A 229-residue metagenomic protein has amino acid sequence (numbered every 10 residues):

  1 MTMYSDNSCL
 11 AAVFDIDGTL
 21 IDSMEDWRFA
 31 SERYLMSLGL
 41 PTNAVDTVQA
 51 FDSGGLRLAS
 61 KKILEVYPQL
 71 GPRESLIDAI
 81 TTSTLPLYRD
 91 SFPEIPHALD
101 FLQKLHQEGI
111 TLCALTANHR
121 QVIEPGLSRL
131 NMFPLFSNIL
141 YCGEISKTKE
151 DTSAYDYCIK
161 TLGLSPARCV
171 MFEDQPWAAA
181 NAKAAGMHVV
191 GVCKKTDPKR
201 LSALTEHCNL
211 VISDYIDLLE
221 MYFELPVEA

Functional and structural regions predicted by a protein language model:
M1-L10, Q103-H106, H119-A229: Asp-based, Mg2+/Mn2+-dependent phosphohydrolase catalytic module
Y4-F101, H106-E108: N-terminal helical cap/lid subdomain that shapes the substrate entry/recognition surface in HAD-like hydrolases
L20, E94, L112-L115, M171-F172: Conserved SAM-binding loop
P41, T111, H188: Residue-level detector of anion-binding/catalytic polar loops
T84-P86, T111-A114, C142-E144, K183-A185: N-terminal start-of-chain detector that recognizes signal peptides and the immediate post-cleavage beginning
